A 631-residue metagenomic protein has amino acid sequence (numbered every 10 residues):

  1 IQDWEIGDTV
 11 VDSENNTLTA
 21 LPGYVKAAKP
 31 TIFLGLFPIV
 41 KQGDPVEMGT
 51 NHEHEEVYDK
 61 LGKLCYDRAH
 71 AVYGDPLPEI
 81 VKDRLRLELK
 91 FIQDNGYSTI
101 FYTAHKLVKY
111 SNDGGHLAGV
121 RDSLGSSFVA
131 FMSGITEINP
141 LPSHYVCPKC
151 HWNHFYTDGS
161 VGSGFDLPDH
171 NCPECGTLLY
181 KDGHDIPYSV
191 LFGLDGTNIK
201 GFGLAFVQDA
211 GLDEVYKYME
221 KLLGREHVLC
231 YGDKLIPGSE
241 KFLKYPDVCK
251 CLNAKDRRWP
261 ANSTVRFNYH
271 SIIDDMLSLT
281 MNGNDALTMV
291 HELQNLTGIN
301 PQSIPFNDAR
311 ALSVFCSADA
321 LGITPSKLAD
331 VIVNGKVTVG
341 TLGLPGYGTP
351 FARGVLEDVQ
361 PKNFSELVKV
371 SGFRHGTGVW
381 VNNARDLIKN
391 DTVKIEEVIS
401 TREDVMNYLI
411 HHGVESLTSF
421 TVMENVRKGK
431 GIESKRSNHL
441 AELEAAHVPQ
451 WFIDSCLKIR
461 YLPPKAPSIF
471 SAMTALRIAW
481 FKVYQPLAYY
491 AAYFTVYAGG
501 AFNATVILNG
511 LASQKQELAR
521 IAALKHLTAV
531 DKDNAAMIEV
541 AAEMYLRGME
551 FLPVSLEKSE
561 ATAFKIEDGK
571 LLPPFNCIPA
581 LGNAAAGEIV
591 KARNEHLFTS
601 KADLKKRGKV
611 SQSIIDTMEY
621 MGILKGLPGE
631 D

Functional and structural regions predicted by a protein language model:
I1-G43, E47, K63: Structural and coupling elements of P-loop NTPases
Q42-D631: Noncatalytic, beta-rich nucleic-acid-contacting surfaces in large DNA/RNA-processing enzymes
